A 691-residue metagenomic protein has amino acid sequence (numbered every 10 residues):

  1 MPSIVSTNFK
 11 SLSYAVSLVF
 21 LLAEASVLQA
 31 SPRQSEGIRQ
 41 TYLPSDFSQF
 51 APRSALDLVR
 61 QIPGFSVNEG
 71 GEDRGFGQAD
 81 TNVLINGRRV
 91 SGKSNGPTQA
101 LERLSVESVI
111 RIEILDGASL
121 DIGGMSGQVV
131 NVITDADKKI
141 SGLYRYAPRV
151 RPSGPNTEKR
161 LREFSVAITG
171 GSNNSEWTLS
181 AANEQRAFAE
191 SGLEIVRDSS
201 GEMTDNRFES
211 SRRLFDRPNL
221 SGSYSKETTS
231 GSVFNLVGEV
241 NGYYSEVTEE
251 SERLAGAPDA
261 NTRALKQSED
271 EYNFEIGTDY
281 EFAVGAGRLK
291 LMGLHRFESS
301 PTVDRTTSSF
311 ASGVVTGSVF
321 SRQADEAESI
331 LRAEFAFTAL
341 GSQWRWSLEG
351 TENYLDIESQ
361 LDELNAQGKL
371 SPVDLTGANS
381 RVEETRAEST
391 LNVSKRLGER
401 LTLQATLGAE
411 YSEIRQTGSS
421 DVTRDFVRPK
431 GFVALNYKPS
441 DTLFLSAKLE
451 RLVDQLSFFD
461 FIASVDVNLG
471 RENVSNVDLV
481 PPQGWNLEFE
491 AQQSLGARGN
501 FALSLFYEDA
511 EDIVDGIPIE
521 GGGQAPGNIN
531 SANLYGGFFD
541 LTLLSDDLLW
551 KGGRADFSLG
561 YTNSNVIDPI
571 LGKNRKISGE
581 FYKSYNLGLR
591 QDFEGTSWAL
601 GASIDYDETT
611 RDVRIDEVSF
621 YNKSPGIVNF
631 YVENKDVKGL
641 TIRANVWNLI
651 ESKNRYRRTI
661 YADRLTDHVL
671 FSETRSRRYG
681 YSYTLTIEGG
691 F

Functional and structural regions predicted by a protein language model:
P2, V632-F691: C-terminal beta-signal and adjacent terminal beta-strands/loops of Gram-negative outer-membrane beta-barrel proteins
P32-Q40, L56-K93, G117-D121, V129-I133: Extracytoplasmic beta-strand/coil segments of soluble accessory domains associated with Gram-negative outer-membrane
A55-L58, Q99-E102, G124-P148, F164: N-terminal periplasmic accessory domains that precede and gate Gram-negative outer-membrane beta-barrel machines
R89-G117, V166, G222: Short acidic/polar hinge/loop motifs at secondary-structure boundaries that mediate gating or recognition
P155-S191, E202-E249, K266-R288: Transmembrane beta-barrel wall of Gram-negative outer-membrane proteins
S221-Y243, Q267-V422, R428, F432 (+4 more regions): Face-selective signature of the C-terminal outer-membrane beta-barrel domain
E271-N273, A324, V382, V453-A502 (+4 more regions): Outer-membrane beta-barrel signature, preferentially recognizing the C-terminal barrel domain of Gram-negative
S412, F506-D509, G527-R614: Gram-negative outer-membrane beta-barrel transporters
